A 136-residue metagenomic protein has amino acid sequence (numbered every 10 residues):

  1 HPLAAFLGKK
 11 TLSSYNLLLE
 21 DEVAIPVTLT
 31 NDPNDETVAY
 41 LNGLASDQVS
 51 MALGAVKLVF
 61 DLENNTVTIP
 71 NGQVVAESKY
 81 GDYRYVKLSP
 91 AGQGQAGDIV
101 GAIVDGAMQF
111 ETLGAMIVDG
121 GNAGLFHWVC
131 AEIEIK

Functional and structural regions predicted by a protein language model:
P2-K136: Ser/Thr/Gly/Pro-rich, low-complexity flexible regions
